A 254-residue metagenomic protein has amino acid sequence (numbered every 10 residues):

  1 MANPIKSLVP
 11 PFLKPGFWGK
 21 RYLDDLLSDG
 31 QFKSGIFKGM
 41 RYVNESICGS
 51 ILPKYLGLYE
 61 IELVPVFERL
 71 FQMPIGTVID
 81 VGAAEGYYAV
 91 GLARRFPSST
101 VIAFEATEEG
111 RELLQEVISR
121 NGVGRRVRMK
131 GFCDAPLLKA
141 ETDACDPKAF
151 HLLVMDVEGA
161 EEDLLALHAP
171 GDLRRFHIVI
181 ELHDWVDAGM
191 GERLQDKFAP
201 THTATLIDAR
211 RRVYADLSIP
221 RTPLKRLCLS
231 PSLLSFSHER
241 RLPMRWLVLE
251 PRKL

Functional and structural regions predicted by a protein language model:
M1-T107, E112-V117, N121-R126, A140-A149 (+1 more regions): S-adenosyl-L-methionine
Y42, E116-I118, G122-G124, I180-Q195: Short N-terminal helix-initiation segments at or just after the protein's N-terminus
M73-P74, R174, P200-T201: Structured helix-beta-strand junction loops
T77, A83-E85, R128-E192: Active-site segment flanking the S-adenosylmethionine/decSAM binding pocket in AdoMet-dependent transferases
R95, R120, A169-L173, D196-K197: Glycine-rich, phosphate-binding/catalytic loops in enzymes
Q195-D208: Conserved Class I S-adenosyl-L-methionine
